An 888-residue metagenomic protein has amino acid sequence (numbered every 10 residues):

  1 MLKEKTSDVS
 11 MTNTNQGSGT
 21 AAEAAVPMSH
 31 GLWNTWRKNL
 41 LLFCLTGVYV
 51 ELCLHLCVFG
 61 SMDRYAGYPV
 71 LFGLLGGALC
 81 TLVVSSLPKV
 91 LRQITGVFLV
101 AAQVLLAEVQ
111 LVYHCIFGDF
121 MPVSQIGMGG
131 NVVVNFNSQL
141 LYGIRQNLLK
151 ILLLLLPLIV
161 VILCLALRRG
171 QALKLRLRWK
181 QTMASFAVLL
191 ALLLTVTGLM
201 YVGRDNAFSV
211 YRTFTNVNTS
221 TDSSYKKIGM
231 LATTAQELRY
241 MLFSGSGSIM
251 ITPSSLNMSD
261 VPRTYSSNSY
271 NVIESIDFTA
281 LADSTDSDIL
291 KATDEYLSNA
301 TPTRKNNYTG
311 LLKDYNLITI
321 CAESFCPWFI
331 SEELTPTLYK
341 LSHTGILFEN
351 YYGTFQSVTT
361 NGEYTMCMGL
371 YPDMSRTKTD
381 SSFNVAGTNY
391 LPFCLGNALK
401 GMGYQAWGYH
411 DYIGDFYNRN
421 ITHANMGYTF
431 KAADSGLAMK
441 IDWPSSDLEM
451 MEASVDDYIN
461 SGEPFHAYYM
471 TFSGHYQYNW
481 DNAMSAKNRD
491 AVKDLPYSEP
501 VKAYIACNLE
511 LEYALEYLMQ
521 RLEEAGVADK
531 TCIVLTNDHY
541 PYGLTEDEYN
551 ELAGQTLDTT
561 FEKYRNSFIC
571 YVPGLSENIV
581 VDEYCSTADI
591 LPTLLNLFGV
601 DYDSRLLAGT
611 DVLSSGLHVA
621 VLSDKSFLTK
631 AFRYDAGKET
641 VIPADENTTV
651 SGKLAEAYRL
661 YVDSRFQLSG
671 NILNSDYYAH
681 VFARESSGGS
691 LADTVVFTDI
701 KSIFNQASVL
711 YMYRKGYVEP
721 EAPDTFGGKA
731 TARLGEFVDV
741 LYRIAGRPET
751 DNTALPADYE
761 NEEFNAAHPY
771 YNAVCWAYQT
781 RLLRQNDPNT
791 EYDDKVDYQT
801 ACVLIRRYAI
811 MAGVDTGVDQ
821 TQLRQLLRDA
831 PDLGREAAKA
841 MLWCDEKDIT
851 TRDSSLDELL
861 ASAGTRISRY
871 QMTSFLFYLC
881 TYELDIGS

Functional and structural regions predicted by a protein language model:
M1, S7-A25, M250-A300, Y678-Y717 (+3 more regions): Intrinsically disordered, low-complexity repeat and linker tracts
L2-E4, A21, A25-N268: Transmembrane and membrane-interface helices of multi-pass, inner-membrane envelope-modifying transferases
V104, N131, D589, T593-L597 (+3 more regions): Generic recognition of well-ordered alpha-helical segments
V217-T319, S324-Y339: Membrane/wall-proximal cationic-aromatic binding patches
D286-T694: Solvent-exposed soluble domains appended to multi-pass membrane proteins
S342-I346, Y371-P372, K400-Y404, I459-N460 (+8 more regions): Sec-exported extracytoplasmic/periplasmic mature domains
S687-Q706, K715, E719-V738, Y742-Y771 (+4 more regions): Feature responds to low-complexity, polar/acidic, surface-exposed segments characteristic of secreted/exported proteins
